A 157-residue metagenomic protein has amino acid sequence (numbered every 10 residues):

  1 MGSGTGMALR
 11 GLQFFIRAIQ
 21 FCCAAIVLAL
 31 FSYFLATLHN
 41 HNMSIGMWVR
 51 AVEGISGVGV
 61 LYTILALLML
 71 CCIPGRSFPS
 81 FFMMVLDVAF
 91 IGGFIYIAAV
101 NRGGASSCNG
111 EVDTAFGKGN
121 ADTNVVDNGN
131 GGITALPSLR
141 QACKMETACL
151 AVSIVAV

Functional and structural regions predicted by a protein language model:
G2, R10-V27, F31, I45-A105 (+1 more regions): Signature of small four-pass
G2-T5, L139: Cytosolic juxtamembrane amphipathic/interface segments immediately preceding and feeding into a transmembrane helix
F34-T37, S107: Structured alpha-helical bundle/scaffold domains in large eukaryotic membrane-trafficking regulators
T37-S44: Membrane-interface interhelical loops and short amphipathic "cap" helices that link adjacent transmembrane segments
N101-I133: Juxtamembrane non-transmembrane "cap" segments at the membrane-aqueous interface of multi-pass membrane proteins
G129-V157: A hydrophobic membrane-anchoring alpha-helix module
